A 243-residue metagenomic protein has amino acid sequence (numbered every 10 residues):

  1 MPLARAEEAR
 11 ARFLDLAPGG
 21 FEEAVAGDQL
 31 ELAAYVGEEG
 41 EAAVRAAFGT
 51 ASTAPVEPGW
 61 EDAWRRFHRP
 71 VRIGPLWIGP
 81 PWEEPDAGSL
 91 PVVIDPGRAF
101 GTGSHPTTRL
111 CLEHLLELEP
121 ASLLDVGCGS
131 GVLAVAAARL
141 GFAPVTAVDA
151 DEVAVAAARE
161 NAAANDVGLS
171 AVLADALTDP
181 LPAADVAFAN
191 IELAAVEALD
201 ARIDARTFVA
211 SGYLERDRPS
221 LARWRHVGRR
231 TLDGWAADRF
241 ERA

Functional and structural regions predicted by a protein language model:
M1-D86: N-terminal auxiliary segments of SAM/dcSAM-dependent transferases
A4, E39, G59, V132 (+3 more regions): Short alpha-helical
G20, W77, S122, P144 (+2 more regions): Conserved beta-strand segments of alpha/beta enzyme cores
L30-L32, L90, A236-D238: Short beta-strand micro-motifs in enzyme catalytic cores
W60-P120: SAM-dependent Rossmann-like transferase core, predominantly class I methyltransferases with a strong bias toward
R98, T102-P180: Conserved SAM/SAH cofactor-binding pocket of Class I
E113, A150-R242: S-adenosylmethionine
